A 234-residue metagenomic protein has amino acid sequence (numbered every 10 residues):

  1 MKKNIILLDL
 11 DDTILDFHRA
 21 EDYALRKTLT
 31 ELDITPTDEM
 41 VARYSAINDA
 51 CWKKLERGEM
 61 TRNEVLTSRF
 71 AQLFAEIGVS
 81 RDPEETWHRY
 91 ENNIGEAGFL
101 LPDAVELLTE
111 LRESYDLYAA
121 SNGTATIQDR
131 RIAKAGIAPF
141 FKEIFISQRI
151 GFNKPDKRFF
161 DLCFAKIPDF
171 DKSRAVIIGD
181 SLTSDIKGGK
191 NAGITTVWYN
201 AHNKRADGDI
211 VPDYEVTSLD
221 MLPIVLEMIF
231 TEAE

Functional and structural regions predicted by a protein language model:
M1-I6, H18-R19, T30, T35 (+3 more regions): Asp-based, Mg2+/Mn2+-dependent phosphohydrolase catalytic module
K2-P102: N-terminal helical cap/lid subdomain that shapes the substrate entry/recognition surface in HAD-like hydrolases
I47, E113-S114, F140: Structured helix-beta-strand junction loops
D103-S114: Catalytic-core regions built around general acid/base machinery
S114-Y115, G193: Glycine-centered short loops/turns at secondary-structure junctions
N122: Acidic ATP/Mg2+-coordinating residue in the GHKL
